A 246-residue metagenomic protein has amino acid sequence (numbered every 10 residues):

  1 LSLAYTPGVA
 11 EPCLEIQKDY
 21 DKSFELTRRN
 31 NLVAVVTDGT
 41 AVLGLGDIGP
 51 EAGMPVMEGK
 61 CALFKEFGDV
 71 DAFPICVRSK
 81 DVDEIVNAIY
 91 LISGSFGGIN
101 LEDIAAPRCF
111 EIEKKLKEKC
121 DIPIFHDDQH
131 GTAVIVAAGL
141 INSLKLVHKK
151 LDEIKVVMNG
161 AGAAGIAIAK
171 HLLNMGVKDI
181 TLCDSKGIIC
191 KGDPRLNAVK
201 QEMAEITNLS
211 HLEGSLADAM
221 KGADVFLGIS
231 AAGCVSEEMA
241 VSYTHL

Functional and structural regions predicted by a protein language model:
L1-I124: N-terminal ligand-binding/catalytic initiation module
T40-A41, H130, A163-A164, G187 (+1 more regions): Short, glycine-/Ser/Thr-/acidic-enriched flexible segments
E51-P55, C61, I135-A219: Glycine-rich phosphate/diphosphate-binding loop of Rossmann-like nucleotide-binding domains
P74, N100-D103, I124-D127, M158 (+2 more regions): General beta-strand structural signal in soluble alpha/beta enzymes
D83, Q201-A240: A structured beta-alpha segment of the ubiquitous adenosine-cofactor-binding alpha/beta core
T244-H245: Conserved small/polar residues in nucleotide/adenosyl-binding loops
